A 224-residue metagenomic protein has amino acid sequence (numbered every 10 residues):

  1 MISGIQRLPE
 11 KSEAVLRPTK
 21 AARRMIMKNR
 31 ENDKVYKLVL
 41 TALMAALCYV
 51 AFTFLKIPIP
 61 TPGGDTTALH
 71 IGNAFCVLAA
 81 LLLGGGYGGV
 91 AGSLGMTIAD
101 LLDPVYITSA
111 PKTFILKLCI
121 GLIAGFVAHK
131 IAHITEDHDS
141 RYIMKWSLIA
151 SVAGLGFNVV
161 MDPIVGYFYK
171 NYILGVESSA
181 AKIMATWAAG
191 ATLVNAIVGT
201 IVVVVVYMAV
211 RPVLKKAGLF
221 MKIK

Functional and structural regions predicted by a protein language model:
I2-L8, S12-K224: Loop-helix junctions at membrane interfaces
